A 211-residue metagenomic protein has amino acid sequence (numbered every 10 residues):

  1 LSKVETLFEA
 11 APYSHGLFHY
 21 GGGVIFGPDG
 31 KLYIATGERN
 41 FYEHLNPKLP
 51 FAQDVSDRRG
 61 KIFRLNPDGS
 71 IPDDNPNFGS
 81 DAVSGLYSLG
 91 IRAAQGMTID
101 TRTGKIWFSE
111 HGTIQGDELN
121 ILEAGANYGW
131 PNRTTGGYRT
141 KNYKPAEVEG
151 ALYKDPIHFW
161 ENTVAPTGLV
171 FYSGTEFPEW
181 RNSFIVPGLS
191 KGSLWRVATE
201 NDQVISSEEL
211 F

Functional and structural regions predicted by a protein language model:
L1-I25: Asp-box/WD-like beta-propeller blade repeats and closely related beta-sheet repeat scaffolds
V4, D29-L32, R102-G104: Loop/turn elements at helix/coil->beta-strand transitions in domains of secreted/extracellular proteins
T6-E9, F78-G79, L210-F211: Multi-bladed beta-propeller domains
F8-A11, P28, I91, T101: Short, flexible loop/turn elements at secondary-structure junctions
Y20-R39, G60-K61: Aromatic- and glycine-enriched pocket-lining scaffold segments that form the walls of small-molecule binding clefts
E38-E208: Beta-propeller domain segments
